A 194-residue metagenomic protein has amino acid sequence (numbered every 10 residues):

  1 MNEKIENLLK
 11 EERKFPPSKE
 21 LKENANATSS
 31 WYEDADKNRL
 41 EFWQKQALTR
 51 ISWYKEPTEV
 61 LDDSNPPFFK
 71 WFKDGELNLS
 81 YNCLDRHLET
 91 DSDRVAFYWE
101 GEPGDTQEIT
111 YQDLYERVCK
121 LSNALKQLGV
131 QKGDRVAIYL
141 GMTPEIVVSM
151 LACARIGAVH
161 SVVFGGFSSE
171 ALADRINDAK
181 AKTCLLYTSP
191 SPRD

Functional and structural regions predicted by a protein language model:
M1-I109, D113-E116, K120: N-lobe entry segment of adenylate-forming
S80, F97-L151, S168-A173: Conserved AMP-binding/adenylate-forming core of the ANL superfamily
G157: Structured binding elements
V163-F164: Short beta->alpha connector loops at strand-helix junctions that form conserved, small/polar/Pro-enriched
A179: Active-site charged/polar residues at nucleotide-handling catalytic sites that mediate phosphoryl, nucleotidyl
T183: Short, Asp-centered acidic motifs that coordinate Mg2+ and/or phosphate in catalytic or ligand-binding sites
Y187-D194: Conserved small/polar residues in nucleotide/adenosyl-binding loops
